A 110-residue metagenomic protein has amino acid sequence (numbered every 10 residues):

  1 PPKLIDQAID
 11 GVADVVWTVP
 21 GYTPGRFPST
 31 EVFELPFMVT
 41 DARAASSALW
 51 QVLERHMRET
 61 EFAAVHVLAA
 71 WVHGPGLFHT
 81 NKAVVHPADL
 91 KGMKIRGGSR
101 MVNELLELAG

Functional and structural regions predicted by a protein language model:
P1-I5: Short, hydrophobic alpha-helical packing/hinge segments within bilobed ligand-binding/sensory domains
D6-I9, D14-V15, V19-G110: Contiguous mixed-secondary-structure segments that line small-molecule binding/active-site clefts of soluble domains
